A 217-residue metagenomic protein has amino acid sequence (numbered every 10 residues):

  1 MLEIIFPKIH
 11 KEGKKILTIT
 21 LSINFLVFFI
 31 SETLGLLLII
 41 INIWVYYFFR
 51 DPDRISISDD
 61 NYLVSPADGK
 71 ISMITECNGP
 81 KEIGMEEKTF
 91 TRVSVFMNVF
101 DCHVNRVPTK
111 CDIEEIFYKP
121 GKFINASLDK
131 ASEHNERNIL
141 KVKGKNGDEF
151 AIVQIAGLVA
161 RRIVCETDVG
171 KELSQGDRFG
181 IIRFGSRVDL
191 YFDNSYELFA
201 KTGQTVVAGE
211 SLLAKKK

Functional and structural regions predicted by a protein language model:
M1-K217: Contiguous, well-folded functional domains in the mature portion of proteins
